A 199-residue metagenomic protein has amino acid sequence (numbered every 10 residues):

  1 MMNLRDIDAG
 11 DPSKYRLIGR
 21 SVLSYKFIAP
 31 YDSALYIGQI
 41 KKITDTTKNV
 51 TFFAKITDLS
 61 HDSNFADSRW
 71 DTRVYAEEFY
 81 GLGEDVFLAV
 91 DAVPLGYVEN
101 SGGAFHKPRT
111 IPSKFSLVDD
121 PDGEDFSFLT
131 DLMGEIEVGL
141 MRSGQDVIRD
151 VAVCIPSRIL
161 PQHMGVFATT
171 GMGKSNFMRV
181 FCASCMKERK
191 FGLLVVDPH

Functional and structural regions predicted by a protein language model:
M1-F128: Long, basic/Gly/Ser/Thr-rich N-terminal segments that mediate initial subcellular attachment or targeting
N100-R158, H163: P-loop NTP-binding catalytic core
E137-H199: Glycine-rich phosphate-binding loop of nucleotide-binding enzymes
